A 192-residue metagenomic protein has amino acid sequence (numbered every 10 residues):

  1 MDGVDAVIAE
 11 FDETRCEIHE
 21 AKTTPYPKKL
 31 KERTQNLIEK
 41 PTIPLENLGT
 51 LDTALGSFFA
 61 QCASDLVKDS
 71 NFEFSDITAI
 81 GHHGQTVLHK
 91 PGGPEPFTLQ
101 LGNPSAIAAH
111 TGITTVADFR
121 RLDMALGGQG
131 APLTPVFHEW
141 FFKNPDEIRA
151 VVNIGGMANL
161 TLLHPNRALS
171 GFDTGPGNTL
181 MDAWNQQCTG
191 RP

Functional and structural regions predicted by a protein language model:
G3-A9, H19-N36, V116-F141, A150-P192: Glycine-rich phosphate-binding loop plus the immediately following alpha-helix
D12-E13: Switch/coupling subdomain of P-loop NTPase systems
K28-L30, I38, G84, T111: Short, small-residue-rich loop/turn micro-motifs
L37-L51, P192: Short glycine/proline- and acidic residue-enriched helix-loop micro-motifs that form flexible lids or anion-recognition
E39, S64, K68, F72 (+3 more regions): Generic secondary-structure signature for well-ordered alpha-helical cores
L45-G102: Short beta-strand-loop/turn "lid" adjacent to the catalytic site in phosphate-handling enzymes
Q61, D65, A106-A109, W140 (+1 more regions): Residue-level signal for well-ordered alpha-helical scaffold segments within enzymatic catalytic domains
A79-K143: Active-site neighborhood for divalent-cation/phosphate handling
